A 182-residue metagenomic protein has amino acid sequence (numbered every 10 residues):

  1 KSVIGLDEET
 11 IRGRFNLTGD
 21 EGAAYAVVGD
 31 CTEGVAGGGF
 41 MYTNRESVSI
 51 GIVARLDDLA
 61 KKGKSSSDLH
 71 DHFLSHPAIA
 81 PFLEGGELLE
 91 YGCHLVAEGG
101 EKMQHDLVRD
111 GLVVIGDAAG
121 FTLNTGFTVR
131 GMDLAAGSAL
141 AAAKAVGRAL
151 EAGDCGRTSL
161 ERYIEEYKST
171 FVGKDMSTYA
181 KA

Functional and structural regions predicted by a protein language model:
K1, D71, G116, A136 (+1 more regions): Predominant activation on well-ordered alpha-helical scaffold segments within soluble catalytic domains
K1-D20: Central beta-strand plus flanking loop segment that forms part of the substrate or channel wall within the catalytic
A23-C93, R130, R148-A152: Conserved FAD/dinucleotide-binding core of flavoprotein oxidoreductases
A60-K61, M103-D106, G126-L134, D154 (+2 more regions): Alpha-helix capping and helix-loop boundary segments enriched in small/acidic/polar residues
H94-G126: FAD-binding beta-loop-beta segment adjacent to the flavin cofactor pocket
T122, A141-A182: Active-site-proximal substrate-binding core of FAD-dependent oxidoreductases
T122-K144: A conserved FAD-binding loop/helix module that cradles the flavin
